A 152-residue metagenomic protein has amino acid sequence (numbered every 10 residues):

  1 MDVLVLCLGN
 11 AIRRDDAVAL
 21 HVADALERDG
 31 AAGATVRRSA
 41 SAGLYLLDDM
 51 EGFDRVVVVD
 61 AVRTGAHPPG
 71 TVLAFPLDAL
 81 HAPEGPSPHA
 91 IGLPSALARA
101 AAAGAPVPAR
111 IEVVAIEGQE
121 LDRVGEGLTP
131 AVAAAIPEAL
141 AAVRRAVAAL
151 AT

Functional and structural regions predicted by a protein language model:
M1-G118, E126-P137, A141-T152: N-terminal catalytic or cofactor-binding beta/alpha core of small enzyme domains
